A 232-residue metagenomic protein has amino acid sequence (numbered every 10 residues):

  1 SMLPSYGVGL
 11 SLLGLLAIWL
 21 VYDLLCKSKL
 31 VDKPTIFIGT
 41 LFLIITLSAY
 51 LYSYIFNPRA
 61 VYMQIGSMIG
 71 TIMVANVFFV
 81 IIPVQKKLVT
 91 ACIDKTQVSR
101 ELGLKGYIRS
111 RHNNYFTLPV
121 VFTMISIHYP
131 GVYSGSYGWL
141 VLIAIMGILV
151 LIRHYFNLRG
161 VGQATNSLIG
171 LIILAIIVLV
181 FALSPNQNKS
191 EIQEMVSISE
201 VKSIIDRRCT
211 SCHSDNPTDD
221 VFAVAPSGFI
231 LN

Functional and structural regions predicted by a protein language model:
S1-I192, S203, T218: Polytopic transmembrane helical bundles with strong interfacial aromatic enrichment
V178-I198, K202-N232: Solvent-exposed helix-loop boundary motif
